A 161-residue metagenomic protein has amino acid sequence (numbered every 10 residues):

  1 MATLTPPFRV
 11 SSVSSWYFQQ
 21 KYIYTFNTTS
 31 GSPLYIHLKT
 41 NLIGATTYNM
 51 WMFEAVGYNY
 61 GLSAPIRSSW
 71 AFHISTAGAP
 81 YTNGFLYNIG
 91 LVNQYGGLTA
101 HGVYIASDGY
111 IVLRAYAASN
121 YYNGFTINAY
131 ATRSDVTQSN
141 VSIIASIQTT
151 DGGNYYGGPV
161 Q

Functional and structural regions predicted by a protein language model:
M1-Q161: Trimeric viral appendage architectures of receptor-binding fibers, tailspike depolymerases, and tail needles
